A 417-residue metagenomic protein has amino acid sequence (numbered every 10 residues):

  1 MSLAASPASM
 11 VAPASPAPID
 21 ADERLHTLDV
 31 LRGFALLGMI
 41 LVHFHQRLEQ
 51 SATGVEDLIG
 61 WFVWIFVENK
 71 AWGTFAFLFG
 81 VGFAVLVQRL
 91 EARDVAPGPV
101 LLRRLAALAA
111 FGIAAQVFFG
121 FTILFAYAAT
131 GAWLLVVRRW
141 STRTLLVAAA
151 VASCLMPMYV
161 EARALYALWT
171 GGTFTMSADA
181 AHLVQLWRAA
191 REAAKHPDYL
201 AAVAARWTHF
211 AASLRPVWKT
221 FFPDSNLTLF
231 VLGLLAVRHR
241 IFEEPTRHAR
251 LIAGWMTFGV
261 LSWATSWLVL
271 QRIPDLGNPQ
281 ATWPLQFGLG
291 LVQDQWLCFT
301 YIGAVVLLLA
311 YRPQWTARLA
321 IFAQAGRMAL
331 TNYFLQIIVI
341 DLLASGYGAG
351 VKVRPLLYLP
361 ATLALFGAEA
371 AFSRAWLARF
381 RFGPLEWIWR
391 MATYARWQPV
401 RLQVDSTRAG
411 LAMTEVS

Functional and structural regions predicted by a protein language model:
S2-Q88: N-terminal signal-anchor module of multipass membrane proteins
L3-P7, R312-P313, V353-S417: C-terminal "closing" transmembrane helix and its immediate cytosolic amphipathic cap in multi-pass membrane proteins
D20-L36, I252-G259, L309-V339, F380-R396: Functional transmembrane helices that form membrane-embedded active or gating regions
H45-N69, G98-P99, A110, E161-M176 (+4 more regions): Juxtamembrane/transmembrane-helix boundary motifs at the membrane-water interface
G73-Q88, L124-V136, F221-E244, Q293-P313: Specific transmembrane alpha-helix
L135-A148, C154, L235-T257: Solvent-exposed interhelical
V151-L234: Long hydrophobic alpha-helical segments that form multi-pass transmembrane helix bundles in integral membrane proteins
V231, P279-R381: Alpha-helical transmembrane segments of multi-pass integral membrane proteins
